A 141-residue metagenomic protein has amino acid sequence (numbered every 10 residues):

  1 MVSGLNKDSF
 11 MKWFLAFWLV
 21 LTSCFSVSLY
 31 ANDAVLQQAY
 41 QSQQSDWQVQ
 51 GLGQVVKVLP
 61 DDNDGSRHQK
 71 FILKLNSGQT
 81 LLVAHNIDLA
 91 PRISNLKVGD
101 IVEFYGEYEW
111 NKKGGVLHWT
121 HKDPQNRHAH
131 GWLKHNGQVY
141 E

Functional and structural regions predicted by a protein language model:
V2-S3, K7-F14: Positively charged n-region of N-terminal signal peptides that target proteins for export
L15-T22: Sec-dependent N-terminal signal peptides
S23-S28: N-terminal signal peptide c-region/cleavage motif recognized by signal peptidases
L29-E141: OB-fold and OB-like single-stranded nucleic-acid-recognition modules and their adjacent interaction interfaces
